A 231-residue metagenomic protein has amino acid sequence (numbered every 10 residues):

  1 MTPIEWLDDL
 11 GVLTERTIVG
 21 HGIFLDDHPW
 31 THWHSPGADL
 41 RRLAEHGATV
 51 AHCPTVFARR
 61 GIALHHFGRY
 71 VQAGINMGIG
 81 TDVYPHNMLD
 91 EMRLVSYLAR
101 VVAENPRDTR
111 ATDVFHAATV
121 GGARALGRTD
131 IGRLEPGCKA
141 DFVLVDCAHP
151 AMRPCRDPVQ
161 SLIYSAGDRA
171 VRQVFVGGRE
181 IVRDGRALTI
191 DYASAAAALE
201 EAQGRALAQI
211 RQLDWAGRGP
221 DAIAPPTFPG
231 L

Functional and structural regions predicted by a protein language model:
M1-T49, R60-M77: Histidine/acidic residue-rich metal-binding segments in metalloenzymes
D9-R16, T49, H65-M152, I163-G167: His/Asp/Glu-enriched, well-ordered alpha-helical/loop segment that forms or immediately abuts the divalent-metal
G22-I23, R100, A148, R179: Flexible loop residues that form catalytic and substrate-binding hotspots at small-molecule/glycan-binding clefts
G22-L25, T55-F57, D82-Y84: Active-site beta-loop-alpha junctions enriched in small/polar residues
D27-P29, R59-G61, H86-L89, M152-P154: Short acidic/glycine-rich loop or secondary-structure boundary segments that cap or lie
W33, G61-L64, L89, R156 (+1 more regions): Conserved strand-to-helix beginnings and helix N-cap segments that scaffold or border functional pockets
P36, T81, P85, A111 (+3 more regions): Generic structural signal for well-ordered, non-membrane alpha-helical segments in soluble metabolic enzymes
T119-L231: Active-site microenvironment of metallo-dependent hydrolases
